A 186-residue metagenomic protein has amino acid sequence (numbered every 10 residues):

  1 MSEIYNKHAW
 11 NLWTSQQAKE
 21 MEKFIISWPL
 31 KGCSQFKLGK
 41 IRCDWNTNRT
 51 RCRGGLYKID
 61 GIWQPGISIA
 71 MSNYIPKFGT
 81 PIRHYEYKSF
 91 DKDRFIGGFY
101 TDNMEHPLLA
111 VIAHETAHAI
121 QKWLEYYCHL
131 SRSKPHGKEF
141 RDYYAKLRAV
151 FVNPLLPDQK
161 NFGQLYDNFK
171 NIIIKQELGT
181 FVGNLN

Functional and structural regions predicted by a protein language model:
M1-A110, A119-N186: Active-site-proximal or metal-binding-adjacent scaffold patches in catalytic folds
E115: Walker B catalytic acidic pair
